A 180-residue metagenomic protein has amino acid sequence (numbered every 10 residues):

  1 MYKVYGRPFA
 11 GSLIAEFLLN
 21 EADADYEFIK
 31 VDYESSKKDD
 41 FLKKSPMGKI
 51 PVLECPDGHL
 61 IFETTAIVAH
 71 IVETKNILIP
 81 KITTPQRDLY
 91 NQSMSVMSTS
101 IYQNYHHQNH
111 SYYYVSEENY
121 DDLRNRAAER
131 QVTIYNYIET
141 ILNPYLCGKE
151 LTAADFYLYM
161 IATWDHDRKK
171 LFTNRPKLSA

Functional and structural regions predicted by a protein language model:
M1-D122: GST-like domain detector, emphasizing the conserved glutathione-binding G-site in the N-terminal thioredoxin-like
S100-A180: GST-like fold's C-terminal all-alpha helical module
